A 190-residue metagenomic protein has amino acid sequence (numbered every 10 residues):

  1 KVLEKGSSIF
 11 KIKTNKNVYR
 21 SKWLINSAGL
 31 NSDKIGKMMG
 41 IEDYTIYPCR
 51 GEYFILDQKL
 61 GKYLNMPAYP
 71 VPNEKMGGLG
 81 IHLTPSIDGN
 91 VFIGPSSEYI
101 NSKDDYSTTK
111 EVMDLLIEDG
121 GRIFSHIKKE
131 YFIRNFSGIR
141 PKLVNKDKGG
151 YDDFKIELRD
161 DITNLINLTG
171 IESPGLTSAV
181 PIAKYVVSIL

Functional and structural regions predicted by a protein language model:
K1, S107-D114, S173, T177-P181: Short beta-strand to alpha-helix junction loop
K1-F10: A conserved short coil-to-beta-strand element within the FAD-binding core of flavoproteins
S8, V18, S27-N164: Active-site substrate-recognition segment that forms the wall of the catalytic cavity or substrate channel
N15-W23: Core beta-strand elements of the Rossmann-like FAD/NAD(P) dinucleotide-binding domain in flavoenzyme oxidoreductases
E74, L165-A179: Glycine-rich phosphate/pyrophosphate-binding beta-alpha loops
A179-L190: Internal hydrophobic alpha-helix adjacent to the cofactor/substrate pocket in enzyme cavities
